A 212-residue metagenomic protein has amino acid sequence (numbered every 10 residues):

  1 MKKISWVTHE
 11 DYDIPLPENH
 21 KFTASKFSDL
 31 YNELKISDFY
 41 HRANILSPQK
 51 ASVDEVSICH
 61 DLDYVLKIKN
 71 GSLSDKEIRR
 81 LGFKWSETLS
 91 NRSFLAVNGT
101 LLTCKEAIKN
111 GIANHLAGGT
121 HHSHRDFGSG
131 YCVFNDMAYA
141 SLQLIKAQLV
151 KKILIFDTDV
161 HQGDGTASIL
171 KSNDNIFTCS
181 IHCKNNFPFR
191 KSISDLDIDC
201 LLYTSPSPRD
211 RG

Functional and structural regions predicted by a protein language model:
M1-V150, N173-I176, C183-N186: An acidic/histidine-cluster motif and surrounding catalytic segment that typifies divalent-metal-assisted enzyme active
A140, L201-Y203: A generic signature of intrinsically disordered, low-complexity regions enriched in glycine/proline and charged/polar
K152-I155, V160: Well-ordered alpha/beta subsegment
V160-H161, A167-L201: Glycine-rich phosphate/diphosphate-binding loop of Rossmann-like nucleotide-binding domains
Y203-G212: Single conserved hydrophobic/aromatic residue that forms the stacking wall/gate of nucleotide- or nucleobase-binding
